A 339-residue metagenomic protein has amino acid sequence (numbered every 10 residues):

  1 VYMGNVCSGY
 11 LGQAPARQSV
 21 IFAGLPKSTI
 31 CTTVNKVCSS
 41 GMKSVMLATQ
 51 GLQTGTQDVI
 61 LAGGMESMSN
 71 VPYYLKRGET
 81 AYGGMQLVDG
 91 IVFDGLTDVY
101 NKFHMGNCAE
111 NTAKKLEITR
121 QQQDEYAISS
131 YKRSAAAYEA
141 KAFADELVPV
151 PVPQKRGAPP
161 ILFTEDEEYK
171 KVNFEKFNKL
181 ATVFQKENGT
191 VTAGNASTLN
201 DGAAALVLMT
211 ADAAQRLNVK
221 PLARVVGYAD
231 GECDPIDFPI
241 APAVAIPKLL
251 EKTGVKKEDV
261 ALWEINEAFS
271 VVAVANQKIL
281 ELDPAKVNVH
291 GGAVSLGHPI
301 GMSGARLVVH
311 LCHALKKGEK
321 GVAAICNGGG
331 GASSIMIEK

Functional and structural regions predicted by a protein language model:
V1-S39, K43-V59, M65-Y82, L147-F163 (+2 more regions): Conserved beta-ketoacyl condensing-enzyme motif
Y2-Q57, Y100-H104, F174-T198, I279-V309 (+1 more regions): Conserved catalytic cysteine-centered active-site region of acyl-thioester-dependent Claisen-condensing enzymes
P15-S19, S44-L47, M105-T112, I128-R133 (+4 more regions): Short, well-ordered amphipathic alpha-helical segments that serve as non-catalytic structural scaffolds within diverse
K36-E66, A113-A142, A205-D212, Q277 (+2 more regions): Active-site-proximal alpha-helical scaffold in enzymes
V59-N111: Flexible glycine-/small-residue-enriched beta->alpha junction loops that bind anionic phosphate/pyrophosphate groups
C108-E110, Q154, V226-S295: Active-site pocket-lining segment
Q122-R216, I279, P284-K286: N-terminal extracellular/periplasmic Venus flytrap/periplasmic-binding protein-like
F174-F238, V244, V309, A314-G321 (+1 more regions): Condensing-enzyme catalytic core mediating Claisen C-C bond formation in acyl metabolism
